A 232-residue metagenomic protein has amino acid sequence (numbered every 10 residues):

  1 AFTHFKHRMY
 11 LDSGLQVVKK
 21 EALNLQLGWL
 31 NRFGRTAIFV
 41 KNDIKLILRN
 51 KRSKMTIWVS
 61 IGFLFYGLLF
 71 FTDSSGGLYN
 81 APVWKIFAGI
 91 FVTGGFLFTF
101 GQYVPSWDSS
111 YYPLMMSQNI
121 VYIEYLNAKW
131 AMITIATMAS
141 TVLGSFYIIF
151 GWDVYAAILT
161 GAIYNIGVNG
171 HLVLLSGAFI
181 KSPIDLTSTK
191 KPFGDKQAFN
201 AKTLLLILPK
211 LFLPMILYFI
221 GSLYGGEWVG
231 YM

Functional and structural regions predicted by a protein language model:
A1-S109, Y122-M232: Hydrophobic alpha-helical transmembrane segments of membrane proteins
Y112: A glycine- and small/hydrophobic-rich beta-loop-beta segment that serves as a flexible "lid/hinge" or phosphate-binding
M116-V121: Short helix-to-coil transition segments within interhelical loops that connect adjacent transmembrane helices
